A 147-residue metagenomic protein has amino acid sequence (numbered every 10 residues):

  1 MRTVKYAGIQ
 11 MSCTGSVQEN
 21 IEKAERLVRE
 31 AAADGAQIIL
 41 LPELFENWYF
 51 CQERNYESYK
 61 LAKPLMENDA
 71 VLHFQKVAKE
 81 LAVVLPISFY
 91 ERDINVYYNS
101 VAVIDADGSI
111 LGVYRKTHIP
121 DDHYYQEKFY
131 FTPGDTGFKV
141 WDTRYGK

Functional and structural regions predicted by a protein language model:
M1-A7: Extreme N-terminal starter segment of soluble prokaryotic enzymes
Y6, N20, V28-E57, A78 (+1 more regions): Active-site beta-strand/loop signature of hydrolases that rely on acidic residues for catalysis
Q10-S16: Short polar catalytic/cofactor-binding loops
S12, F45, Y90-E91: Catalytic metal-binding/acid-base residues of hydrolase active sites
S58-L72, F129-Y130: A short acidic, glycine-rich active-site loop that binds or catalyzes chemistry on phosphate/adenosine moieties
K63, K76, R92-K147: Active-site catalytic loop in hydrolytic enzyme cores
L65-R92: A short, hydrophobic beta-strand-centered structural micro-motif
